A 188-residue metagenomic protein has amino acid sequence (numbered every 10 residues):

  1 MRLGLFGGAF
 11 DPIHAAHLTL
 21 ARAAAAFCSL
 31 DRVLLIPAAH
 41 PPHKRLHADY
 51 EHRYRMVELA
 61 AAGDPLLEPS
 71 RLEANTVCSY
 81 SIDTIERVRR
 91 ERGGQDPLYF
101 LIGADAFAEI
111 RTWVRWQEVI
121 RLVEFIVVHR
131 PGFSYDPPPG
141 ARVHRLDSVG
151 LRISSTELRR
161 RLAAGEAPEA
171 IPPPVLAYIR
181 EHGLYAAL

Functional and structural regions predicted by a protein language model:
M1-L188: Nucleotidyltransferase catalytic core that binds NTPs
